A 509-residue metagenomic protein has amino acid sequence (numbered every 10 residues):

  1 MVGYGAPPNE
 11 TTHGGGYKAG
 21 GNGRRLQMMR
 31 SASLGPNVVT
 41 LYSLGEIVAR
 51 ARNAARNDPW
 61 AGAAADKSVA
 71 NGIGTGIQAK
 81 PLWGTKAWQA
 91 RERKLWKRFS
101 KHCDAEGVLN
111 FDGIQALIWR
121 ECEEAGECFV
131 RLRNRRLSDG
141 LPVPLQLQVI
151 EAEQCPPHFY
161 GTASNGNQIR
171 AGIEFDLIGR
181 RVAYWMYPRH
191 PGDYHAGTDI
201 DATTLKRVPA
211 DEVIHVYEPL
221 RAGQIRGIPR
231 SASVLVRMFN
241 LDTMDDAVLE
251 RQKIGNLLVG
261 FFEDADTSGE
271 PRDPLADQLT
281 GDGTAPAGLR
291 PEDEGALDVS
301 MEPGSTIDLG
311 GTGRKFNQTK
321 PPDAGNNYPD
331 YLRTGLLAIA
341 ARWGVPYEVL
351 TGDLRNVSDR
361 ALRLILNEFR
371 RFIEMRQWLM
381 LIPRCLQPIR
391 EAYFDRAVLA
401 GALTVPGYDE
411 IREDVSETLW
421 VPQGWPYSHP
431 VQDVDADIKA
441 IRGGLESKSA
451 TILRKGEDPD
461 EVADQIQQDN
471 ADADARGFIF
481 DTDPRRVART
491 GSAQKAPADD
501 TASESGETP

Functional and structural regions predicted by a protein language model:
M1-P81, G506-T508: N-terminal-proximal low-complexity accessory segments that begin disordered and transition into the first
M1-R30, H195-D199, D273-R290, V487-P509: Intrinsically disordered, low-complexity linkers and terminal tails enriched in Pro/Gly and often acidic or mixed-charge
M1-V2, L336, D353, R363 (+1 more regions): C-terminal anchoring/interaction modules
I47-K80, I114-C122, S231-R251, L381 (+2 more regions): Short, Φ-rich (hydrophobic/aromatic) sequence segments
N57-P219, A440: Structured, mid-chain assembly/scaffold modules that mediate subunit interfaces within large macromolecular complexes
F99, C103, M238, R342-W343 (+3 more regions): Generic structural signal for hydrophobic core residues of well-folded globular domains
L109-R133, D282-L289, A324-S428, D481-D483: C-terminal amphipathic alpha-helical
V213-R363, Y408-D409, G491: Extended, charged amphipathic alpha-helical segments
